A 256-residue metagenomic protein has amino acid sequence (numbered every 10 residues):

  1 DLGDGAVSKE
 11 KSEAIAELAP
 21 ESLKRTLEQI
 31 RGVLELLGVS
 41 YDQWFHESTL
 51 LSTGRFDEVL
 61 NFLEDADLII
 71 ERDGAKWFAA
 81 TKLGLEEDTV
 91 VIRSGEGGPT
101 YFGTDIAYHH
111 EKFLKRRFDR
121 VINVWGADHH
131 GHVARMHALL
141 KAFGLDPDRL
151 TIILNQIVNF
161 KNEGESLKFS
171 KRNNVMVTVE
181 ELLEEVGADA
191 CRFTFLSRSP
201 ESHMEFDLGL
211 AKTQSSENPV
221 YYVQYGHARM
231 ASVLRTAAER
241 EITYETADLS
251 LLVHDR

Functional and structural regions predicted by a protein language model:
D1-R256: Non-catalytic interaction-recognition regions
